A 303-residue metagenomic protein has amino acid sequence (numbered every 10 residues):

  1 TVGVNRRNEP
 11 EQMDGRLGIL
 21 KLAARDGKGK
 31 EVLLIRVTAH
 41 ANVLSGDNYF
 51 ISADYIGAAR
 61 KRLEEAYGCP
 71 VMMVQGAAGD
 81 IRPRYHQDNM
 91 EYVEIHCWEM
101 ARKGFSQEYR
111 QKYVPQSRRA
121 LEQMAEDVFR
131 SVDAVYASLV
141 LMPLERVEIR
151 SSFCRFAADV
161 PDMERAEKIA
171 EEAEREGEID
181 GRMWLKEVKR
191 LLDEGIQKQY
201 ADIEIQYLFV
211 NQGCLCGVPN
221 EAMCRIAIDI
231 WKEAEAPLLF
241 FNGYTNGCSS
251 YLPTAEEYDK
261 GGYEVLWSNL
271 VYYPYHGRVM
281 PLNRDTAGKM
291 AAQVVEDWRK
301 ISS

Functional and structural regions predicted by a protein language model:
T1-S303: Non-catalytic substrate/cofactor recognition surfaces at enzyme active-site rims
